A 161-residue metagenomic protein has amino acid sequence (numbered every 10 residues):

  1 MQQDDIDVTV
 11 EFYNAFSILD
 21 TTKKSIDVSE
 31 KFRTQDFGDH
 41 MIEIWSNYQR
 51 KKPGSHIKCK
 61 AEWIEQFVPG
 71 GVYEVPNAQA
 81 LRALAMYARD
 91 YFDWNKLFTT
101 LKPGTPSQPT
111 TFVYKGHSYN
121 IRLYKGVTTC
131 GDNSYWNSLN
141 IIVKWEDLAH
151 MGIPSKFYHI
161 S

Functional and structural regions predicted by a protein language model:
M1-S161: Nucleic-acid endonuclease domains
